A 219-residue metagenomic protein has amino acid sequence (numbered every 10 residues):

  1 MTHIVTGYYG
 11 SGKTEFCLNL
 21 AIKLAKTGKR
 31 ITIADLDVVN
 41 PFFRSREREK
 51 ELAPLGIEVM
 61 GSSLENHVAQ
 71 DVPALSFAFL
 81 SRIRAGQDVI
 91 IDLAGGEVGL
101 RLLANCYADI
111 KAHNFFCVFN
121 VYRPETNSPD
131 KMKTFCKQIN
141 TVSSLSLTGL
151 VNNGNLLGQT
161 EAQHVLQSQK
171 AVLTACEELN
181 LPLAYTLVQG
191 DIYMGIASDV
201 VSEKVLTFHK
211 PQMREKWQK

Functional and structural regions predicted by a protein language model:
T2: Walker A (P-loop) ATP-phosphate-binding motif of ABC ATPase nucleotide-binding domains
V5: Hydrophobic anchor at the beta1->P-loop junction of P-loop NTPases
Y9: The conserved Walker
K13: Conserved lysine of the Walker
F16, L20: Hydrophobic positions on the alpha1 helix immediately C-terminal to the Walker A/P-loop
K23-D71: N-terminal phosphate/diphosphate-binding loop that engages ATP/GTP or pyrophosphate donors across diverse enzyme folds
S62-H67, G86-L102: Switch II (G3) loop of P-loop NTPases
E97-V200: Conserved catalytic-core segment of NTP-binding enzymes
